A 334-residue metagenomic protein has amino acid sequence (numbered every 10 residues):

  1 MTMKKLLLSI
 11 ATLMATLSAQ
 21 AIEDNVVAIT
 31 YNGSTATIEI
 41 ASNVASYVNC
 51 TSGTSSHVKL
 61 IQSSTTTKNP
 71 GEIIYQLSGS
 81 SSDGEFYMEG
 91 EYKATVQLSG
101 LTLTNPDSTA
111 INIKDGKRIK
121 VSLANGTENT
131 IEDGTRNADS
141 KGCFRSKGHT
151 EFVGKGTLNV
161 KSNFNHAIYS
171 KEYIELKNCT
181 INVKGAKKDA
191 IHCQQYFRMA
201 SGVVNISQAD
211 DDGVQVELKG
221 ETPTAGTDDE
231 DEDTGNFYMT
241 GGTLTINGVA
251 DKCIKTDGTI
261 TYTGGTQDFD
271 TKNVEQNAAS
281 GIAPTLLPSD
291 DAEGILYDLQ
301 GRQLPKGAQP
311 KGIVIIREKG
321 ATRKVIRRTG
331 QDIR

Functional and structural regions predicted by a protein language model:
M1, S280-A283: Short conserved micro-motifs on helix faces and helix-strand junctions that flank and scaffold key functional residues
M1-L7: Positively charged n-region of N-terminal signal peptides that target proteins for export
A11-Q20: Hydrophobic h-region of N-terminal signal peptides that target proteins for export in Gram-negative bacteria
L17, K255, Q276-A278, G312-V314 (+1 more regions): A short local loop/turn or secondary-structure capping micro-motif enriched for an aromatic residue
Q20-S280: A composition-driven surface/loop motif
A283-R334: C-terminal outer-membrane/trafficking sorting elements
